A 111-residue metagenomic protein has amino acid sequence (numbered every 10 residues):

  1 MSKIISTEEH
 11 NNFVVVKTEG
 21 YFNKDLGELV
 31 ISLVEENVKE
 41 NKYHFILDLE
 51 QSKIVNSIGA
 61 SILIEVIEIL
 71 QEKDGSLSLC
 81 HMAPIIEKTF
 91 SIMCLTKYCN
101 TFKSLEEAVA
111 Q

Functional and structural regions predicted by a protein language model:
M1-K3, Q111: Absolute protein N-terminus
K3-S32, L49-E50: STAS-typified acidic loop motif
G20, A83, L105: Short, flexible active-site-adjacent loop segments at beta-strand->alpha-helix junctions, enriched in small/polar
K24-Y98: Amphipathic alpha-helical interaction surfaces in cytosolic regulatory modules
N100-S104: Short acidic-hydrophobic, aromatic-tinged amphipathic segments that line or gate anion-handling sites
L105-Q111: A charged, well-structured terminal subsegment
